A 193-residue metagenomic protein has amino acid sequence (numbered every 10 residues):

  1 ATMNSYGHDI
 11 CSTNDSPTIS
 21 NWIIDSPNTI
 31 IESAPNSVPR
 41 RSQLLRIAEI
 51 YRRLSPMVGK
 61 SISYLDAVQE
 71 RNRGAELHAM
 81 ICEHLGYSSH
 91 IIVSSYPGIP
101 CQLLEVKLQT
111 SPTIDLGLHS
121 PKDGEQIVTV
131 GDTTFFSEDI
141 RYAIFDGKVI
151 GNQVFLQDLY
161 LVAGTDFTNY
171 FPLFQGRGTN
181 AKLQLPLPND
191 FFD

Functional and structural regions predicted by a protein language model:
A1-P97, L108-D193: Nucleic-acid endonuclease domains
